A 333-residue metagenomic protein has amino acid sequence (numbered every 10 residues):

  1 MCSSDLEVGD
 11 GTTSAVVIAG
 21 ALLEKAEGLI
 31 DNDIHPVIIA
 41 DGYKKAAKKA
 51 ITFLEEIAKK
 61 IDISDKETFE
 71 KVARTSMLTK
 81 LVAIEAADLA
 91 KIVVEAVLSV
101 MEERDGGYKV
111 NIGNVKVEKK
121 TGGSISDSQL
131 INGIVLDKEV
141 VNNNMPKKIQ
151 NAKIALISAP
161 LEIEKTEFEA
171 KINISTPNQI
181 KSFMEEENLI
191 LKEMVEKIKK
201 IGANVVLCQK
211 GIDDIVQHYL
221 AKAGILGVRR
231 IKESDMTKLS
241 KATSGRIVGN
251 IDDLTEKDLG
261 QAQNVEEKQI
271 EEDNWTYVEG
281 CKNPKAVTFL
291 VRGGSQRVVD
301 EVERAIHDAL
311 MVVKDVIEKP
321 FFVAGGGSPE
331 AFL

Functional and structural regions predicted by a protein language model:
M1-L333: Core, soluble structural subunits of large cytosolic macromolecular machines
